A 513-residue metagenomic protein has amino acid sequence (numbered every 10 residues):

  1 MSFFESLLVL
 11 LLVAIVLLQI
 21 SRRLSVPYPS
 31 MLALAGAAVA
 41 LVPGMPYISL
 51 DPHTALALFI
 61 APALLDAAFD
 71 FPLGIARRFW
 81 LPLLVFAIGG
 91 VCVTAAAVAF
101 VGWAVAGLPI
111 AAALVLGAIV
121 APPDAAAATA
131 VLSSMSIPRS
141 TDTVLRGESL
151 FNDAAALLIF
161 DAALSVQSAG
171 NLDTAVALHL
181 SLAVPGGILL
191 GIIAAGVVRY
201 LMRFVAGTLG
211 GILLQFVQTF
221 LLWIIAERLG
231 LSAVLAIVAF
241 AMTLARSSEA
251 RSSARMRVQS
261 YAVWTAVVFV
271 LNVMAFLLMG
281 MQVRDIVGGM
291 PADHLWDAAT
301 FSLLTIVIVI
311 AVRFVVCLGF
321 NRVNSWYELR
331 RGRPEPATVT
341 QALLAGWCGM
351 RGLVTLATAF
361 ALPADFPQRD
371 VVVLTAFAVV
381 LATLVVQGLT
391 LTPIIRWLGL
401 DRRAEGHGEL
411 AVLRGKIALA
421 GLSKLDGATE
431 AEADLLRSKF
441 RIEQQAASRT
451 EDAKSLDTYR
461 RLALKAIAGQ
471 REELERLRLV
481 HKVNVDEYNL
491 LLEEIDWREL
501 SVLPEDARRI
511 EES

Functional and structural regions predicted by a protein language model:
M1-V412, G427, S455-Y459, R478-S513: Transmembrane helical cores of multi-pass secondary ion antiporters/exchangers
L398-E451: Long, amphipathic alpha-helical stalk/connector segments used for oligomerization, subunit docking, or mechanical
I417-A418, L422, L436-A446, R460-R471 (+1 more regions): Short amphipathic alpha-helical coiled-coil/interface segments
G469-R476, N484: Long amphipathic N-terminal alpha/beta scaffold segment
